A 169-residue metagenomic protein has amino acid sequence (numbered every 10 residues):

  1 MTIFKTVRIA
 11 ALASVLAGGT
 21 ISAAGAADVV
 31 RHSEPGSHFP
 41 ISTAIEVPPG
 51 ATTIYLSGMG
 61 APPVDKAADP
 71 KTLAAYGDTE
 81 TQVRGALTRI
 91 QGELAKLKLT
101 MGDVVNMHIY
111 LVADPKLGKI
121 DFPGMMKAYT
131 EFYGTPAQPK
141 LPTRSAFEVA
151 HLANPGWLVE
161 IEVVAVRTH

Functional and structural regions predicted by a protein language model:
F4-T88, G92-V105, D114-H169: N-terminal presequence-like segments and the immediate start of the first folded domain
